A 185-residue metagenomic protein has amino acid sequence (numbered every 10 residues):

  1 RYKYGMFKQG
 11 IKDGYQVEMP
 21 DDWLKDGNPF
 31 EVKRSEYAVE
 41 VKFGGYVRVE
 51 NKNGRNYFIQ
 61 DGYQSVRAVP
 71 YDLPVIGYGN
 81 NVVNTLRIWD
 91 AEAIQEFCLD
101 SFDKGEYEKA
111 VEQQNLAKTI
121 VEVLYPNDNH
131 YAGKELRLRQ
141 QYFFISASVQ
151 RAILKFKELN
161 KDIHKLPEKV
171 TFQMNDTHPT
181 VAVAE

Functional and structural regions predicted by a protein language model:
R1-E185: A conserved ligand/cofactor-binding region detector
